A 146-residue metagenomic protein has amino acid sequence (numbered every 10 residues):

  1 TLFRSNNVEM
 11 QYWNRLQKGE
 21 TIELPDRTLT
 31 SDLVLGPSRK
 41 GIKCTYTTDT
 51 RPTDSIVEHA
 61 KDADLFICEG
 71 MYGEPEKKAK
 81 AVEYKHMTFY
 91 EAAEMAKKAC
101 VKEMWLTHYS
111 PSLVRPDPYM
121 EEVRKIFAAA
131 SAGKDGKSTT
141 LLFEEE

Functional and structural regions predicted by a protein language model:
F3-Y46, T50-H59, L65-I67: Active-site-proximal loop/helix segment associated with metal-binding centers of metalloenzymes
P52-E146: Binuclear metal-ion centers of metallo-dependent hydrolases, dominated by the metallo-beta-lactamase
